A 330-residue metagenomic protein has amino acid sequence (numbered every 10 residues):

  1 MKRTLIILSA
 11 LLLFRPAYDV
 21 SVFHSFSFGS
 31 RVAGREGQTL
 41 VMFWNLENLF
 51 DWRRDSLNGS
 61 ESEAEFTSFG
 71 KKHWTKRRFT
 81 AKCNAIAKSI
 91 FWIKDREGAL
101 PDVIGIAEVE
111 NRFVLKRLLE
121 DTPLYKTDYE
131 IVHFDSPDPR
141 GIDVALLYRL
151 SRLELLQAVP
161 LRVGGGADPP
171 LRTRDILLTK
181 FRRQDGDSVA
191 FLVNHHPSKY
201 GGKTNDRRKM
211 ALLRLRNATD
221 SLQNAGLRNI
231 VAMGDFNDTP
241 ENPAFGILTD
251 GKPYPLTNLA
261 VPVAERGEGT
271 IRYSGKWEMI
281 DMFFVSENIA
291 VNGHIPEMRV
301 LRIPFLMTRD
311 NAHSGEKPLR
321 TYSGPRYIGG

Functional and structural regions predicted by a protein language model:
T4-L13: Sec-dependent N-terminal signal peptides
P16-T122, V132-S136, I142, H313-G315 (+1 more regions): N-terminal, active-site-proximal structural segment of metallo-dependent hydrolase catalytic domains
D19-R31, T219-I230, D238-G330: Metal-dependent phosphoester-hydrolase catalytic domains
L40-N48, K71, Q157-V159, S188-S198: Active-site-proximal beta-strand elements of phosphoester/diester hydrolases
S68-F79, L100-I106, H133-F134, G165-G166 (+4 more regions): Second-shell loop/turn segments in exported
V109-S188, H196: Structured beta-strand-rich core segments of catalytic domains in phosphoester-bond hydrolases
N111-F113, P139-G141, K199-G201, N237-P243 (+1 more regions): Active-site environment of divalent metal-dependent phosphoester hydrolases
H133, L177-A264: Extracytoplasmic, non-cytosolic globular domains
